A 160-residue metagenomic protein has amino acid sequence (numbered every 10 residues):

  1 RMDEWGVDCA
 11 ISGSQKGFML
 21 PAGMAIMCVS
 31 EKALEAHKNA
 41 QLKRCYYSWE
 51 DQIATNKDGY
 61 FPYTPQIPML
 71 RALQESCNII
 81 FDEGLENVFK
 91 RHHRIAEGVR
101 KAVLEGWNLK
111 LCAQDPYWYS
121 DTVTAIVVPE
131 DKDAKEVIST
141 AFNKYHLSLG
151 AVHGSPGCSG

Functional and structural regions predicted by a protein language model:
M2, R100, I138-S139: Short amphipathic alpha-helical segments and helix-helix/interface helices
M2-Q15: Conserved active-site segment immediately N-terminal to the catalytic lysine that forms the internal aldimine
W5-V7, P21-M24, Y145: Short coil/turn connectors at secondary-structure junctions
C9, M24-C28, V123-A125: Conserved hydrophobic/aromatic beta-strand scaffold that supports enzyme active sites
A10, Y47-A54, L73-C77, A113-P116 (+2 more regions): Short amphipathic alpha-helical segments, especially helix-boundary/capping motifs
A10-G13, L20, L149-A151: General beta-strand structural signal in soluble alpha/beta enzymes
Q15-K101: Active-site C-terminal subdomain of aminotransferase-like
L104, N108-G160: Conserved C-terminal alpha-helix-loop-beta "cap" of PLP-dependent enzymes that closes/shapes the active-site mouth
